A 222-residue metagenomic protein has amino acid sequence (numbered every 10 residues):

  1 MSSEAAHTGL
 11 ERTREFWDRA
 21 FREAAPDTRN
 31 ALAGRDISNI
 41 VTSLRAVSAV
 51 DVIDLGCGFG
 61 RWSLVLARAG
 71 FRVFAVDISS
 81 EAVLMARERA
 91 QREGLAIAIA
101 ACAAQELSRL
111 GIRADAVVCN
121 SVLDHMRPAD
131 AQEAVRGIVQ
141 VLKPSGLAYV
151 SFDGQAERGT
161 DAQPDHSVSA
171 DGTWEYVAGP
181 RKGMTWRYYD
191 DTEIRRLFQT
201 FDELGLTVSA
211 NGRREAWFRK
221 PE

Functional and structural regions predicted by a protein language model:
M1-S48, G58-R109, M126, D130-E133 (+1 more regions): Class I (Rossmann-like) S-adenosyl-L-methionine-dependent methyltransferase catalytic domain, capturing the SAM-binding
L55: Conserved beta-strand/loop positions that form the S-adenosyl-L-methionine
V118: A conserved beta-strand element that flanks and buttresses the S-adenosyl-L-methionine
S121-V122: Short catalytic micro-motifs in class I SAM-dependent methyltransferases
Q132-P144: A short glycine-rich, Lys/Arg-flanked "PGG" loop and its adjoining helix->strand segment in the class I
